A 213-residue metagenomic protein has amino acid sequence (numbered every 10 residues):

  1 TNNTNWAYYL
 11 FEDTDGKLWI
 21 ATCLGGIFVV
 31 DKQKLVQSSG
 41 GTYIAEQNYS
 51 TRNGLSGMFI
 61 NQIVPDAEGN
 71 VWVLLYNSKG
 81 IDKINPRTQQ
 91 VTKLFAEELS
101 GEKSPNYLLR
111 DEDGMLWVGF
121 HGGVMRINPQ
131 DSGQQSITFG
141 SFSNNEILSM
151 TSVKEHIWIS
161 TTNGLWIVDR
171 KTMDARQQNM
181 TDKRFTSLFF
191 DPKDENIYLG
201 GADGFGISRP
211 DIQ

Functional and structural regions predicted by a protein language model:
T1-Q213: Carboxylate-rich, polar loop motifs that coordinate divalent cations or form catalytic acidic clusters
